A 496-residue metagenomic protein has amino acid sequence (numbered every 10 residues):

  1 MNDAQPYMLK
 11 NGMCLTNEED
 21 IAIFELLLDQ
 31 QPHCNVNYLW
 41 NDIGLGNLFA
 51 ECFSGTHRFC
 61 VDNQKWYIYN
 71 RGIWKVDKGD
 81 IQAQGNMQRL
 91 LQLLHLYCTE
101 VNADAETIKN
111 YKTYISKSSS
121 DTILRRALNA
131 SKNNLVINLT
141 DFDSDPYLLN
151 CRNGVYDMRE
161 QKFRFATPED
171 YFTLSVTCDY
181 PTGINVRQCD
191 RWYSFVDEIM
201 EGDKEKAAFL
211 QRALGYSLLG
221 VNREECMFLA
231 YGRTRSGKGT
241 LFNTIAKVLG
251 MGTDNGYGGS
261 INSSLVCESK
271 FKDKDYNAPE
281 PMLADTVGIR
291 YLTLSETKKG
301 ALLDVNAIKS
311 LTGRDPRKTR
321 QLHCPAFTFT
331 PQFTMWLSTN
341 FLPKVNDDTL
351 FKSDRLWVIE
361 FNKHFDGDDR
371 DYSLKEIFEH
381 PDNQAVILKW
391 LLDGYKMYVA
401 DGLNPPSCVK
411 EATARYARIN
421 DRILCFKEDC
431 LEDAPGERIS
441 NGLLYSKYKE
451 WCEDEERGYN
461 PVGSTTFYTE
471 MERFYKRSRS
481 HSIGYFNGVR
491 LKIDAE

Functional and structural regions predicted by a protein language model:
M1-F24, Q64-Y97, E428: Modules that initiate DNA replication and primer synthesis
M13-K65, H95-E496: Feature primarily recognizes SF3-like P-loop helicase cores of small DNA viruses
